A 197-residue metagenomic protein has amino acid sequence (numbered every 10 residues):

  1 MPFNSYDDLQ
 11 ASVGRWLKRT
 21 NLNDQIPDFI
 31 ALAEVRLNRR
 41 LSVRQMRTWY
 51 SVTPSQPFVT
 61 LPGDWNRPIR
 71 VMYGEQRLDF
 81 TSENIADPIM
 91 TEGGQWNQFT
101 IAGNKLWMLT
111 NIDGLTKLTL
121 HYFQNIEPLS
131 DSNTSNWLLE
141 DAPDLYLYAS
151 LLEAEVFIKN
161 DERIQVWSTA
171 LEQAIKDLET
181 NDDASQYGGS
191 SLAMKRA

Functional and structural regions predicted by a protein language model:
M1-A197: Glycine-enriched, solvent-exposed interface loops adjoining structured elements
